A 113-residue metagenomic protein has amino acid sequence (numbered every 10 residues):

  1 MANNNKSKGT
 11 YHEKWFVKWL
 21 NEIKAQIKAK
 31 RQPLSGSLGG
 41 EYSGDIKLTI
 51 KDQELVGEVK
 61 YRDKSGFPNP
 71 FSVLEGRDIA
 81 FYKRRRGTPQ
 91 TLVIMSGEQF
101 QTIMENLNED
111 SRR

Functional and structural regions predicted by a protein language model:
M1-R113: Catalytic phosphate/metal-binding cores of nucleic-acid and nucleotide-processing enzymes, i.e., regions that mediate
